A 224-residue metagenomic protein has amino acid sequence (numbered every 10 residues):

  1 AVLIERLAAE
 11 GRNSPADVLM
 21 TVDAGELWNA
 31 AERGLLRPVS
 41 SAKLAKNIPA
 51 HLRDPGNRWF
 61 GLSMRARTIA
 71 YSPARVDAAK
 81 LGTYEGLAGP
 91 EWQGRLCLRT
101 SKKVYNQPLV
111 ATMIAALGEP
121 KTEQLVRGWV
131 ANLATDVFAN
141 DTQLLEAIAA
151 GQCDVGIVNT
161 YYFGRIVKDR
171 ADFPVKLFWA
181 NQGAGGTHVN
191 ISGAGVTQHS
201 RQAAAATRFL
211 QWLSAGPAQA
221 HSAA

Functional and structural regions predicted by a protein language model:
A1-A8, P15-Q152: Extracytoplasmic ligand-binding site segments that recognize negatively charged/polar headgroups
L27, V76, F163, A218-Q219: A generic structural signal for short hydrophobic patches within well-formed alpha-helices
T68-R75, A115, V189-Q202, H221: A bilobed periplasmic-binding-protein/Venus flytrap-type ligand-binding module shared by bacterial periplasmic
G94-K102, W212-A224: Periplasmic-binding protein-like
V104-Q107, T142, A203-T207, G216: A structural signal for well-ordered alpha-helical segments within the folded catalytic domains of diverse enzymes
P120-K121, F138-H199: Extracytoplasmic/periplasmic substrate-binding proteins
L125, N159, S192, R201-L213 (+1 more regions): Short amphipathic alpha-helical coupling segments at ligand-binding clamshell hinges and other catalytic/signaling
